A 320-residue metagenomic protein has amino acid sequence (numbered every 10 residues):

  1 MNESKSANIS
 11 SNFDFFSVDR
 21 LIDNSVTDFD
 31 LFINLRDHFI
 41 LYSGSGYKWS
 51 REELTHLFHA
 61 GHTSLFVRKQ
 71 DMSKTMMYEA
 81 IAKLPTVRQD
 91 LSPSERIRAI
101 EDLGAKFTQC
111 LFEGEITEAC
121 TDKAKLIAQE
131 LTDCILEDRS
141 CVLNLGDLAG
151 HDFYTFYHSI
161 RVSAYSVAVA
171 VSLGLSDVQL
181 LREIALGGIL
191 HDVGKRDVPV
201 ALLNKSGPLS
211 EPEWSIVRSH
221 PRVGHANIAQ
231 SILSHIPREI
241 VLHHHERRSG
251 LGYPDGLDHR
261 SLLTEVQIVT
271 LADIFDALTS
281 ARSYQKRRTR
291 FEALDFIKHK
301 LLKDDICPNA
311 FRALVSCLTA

Functional and structural regions predicted by a protein language model:
M1-A149, F153-Y154: Non-catalytic interface/linker regions that flank or bridge core catalytic/transmembrane domains
T27-F29, I160, V266: Change "...and in nucleic-acid phosphodiester-cleaving endonucleases..." to "...and in nucleic-acid processing enzymes
T63, A170-L181, H299-P308: Short, charged helix-to-loop "capping" segments that act as catalytic/coupling loops
K83-R218, H225-I236: Acidic/His-rich, divalent-metal-binding segments that scaffold phosphate/diphosphate chemistry
V162, E183-V198, L209-F311, A320: Alpha-helical scaffolding flanking metal-ion-dependent phosphate/phosphodiester catalytic sites
